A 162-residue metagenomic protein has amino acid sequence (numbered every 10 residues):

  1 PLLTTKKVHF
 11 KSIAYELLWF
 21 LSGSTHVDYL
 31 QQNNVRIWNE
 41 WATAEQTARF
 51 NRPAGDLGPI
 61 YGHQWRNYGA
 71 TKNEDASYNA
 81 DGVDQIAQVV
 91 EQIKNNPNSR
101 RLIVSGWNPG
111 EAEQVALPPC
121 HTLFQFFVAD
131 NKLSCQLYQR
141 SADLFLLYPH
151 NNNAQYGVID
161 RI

Functional and structural regions predicted by a protein language model:
P1-I162: Terminal, non-catalytic protein-protein interaction segments that mediate quaternary/complex assembly
